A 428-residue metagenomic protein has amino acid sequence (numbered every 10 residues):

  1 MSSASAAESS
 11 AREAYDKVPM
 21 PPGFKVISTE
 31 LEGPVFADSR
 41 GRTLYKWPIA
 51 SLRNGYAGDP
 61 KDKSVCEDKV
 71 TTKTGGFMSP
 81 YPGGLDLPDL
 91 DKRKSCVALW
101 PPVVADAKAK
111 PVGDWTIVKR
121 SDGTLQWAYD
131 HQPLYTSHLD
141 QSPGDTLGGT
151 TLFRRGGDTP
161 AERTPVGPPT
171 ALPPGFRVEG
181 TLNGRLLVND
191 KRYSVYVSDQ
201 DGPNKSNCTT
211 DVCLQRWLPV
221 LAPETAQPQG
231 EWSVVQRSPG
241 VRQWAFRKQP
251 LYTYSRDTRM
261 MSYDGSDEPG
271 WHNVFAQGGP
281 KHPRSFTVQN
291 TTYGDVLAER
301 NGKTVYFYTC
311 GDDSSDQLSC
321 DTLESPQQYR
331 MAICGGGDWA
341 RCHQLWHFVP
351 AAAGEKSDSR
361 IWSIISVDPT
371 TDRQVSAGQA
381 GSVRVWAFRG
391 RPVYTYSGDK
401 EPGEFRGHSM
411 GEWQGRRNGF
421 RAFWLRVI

Functional and structural regions predicted by a protein language model:
M1-S5: C-terminal segment of classical bacterial N-terminal signal peptides
A6-I428: Compact beta-sheet-dominated domain cores in extracellular/mature segments
